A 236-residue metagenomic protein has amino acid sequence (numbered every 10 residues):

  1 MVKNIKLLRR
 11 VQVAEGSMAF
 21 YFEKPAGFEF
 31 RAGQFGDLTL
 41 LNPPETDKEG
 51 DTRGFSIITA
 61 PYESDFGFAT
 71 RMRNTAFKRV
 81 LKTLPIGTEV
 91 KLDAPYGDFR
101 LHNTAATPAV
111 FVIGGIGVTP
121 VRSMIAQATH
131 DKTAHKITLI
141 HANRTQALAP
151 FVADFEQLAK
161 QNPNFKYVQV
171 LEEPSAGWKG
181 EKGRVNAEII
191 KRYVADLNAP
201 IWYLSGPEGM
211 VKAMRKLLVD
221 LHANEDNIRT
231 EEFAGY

Functional and structural regions predicted by a protein language model:
V2-T88, N143-T145, E172-E173: Ferredoxin-reductase
R73-Y236: FNR/FR-type flavoprotein reductase catalytic core
